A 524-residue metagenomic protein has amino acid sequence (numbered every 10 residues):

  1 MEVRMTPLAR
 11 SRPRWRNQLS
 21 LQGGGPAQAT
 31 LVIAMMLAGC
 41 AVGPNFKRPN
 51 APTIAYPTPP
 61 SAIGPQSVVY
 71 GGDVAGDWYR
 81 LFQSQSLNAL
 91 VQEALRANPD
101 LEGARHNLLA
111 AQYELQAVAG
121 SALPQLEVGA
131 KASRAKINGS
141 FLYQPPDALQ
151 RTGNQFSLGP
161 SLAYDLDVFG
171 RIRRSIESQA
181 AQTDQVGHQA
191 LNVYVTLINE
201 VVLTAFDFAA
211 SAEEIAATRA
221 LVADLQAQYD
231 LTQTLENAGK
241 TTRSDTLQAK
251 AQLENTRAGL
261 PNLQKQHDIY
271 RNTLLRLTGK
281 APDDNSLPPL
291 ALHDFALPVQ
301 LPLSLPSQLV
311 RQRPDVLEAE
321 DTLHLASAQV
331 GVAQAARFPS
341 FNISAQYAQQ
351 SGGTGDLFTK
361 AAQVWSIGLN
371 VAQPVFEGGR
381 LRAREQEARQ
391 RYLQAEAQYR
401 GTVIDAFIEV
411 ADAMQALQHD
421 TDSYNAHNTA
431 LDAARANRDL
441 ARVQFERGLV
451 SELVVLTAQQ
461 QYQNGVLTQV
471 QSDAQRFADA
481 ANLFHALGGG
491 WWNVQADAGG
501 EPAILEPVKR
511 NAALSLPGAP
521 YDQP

Functional and structural regions predicted by a protein language model:
M1-Q22: N-terminal secretory signal peptides that target proteins for export/translocation
E2-V3, P7, G25-R96, Y143 (+7 more regions): Terminal intrinsically disordered/low-complexity segments used for targeting and assembly
A41-E200, S340-A345, V364, V375-E385: Short flexible linkers and secondary-structure junctions
V91, S157-S161, A205, P306 (+2 more regions): Membrane-embedded beta-strand positions in outer-membrane beta-barrel channels/transporters
E102-G103, A119-G120, L166-Y194, S244 (+7 more regions): Sec/SRP-type N-terminal targeting helices
S133-I137, L277, A348-G352: Structural signature of outer-membrane beta-barrel domains
I137-F141, R243, G352-D356: Outer-membrane beta-barrel proteins
I172, H188-L305, A416, D420 (+5 more regions): Periplasmic alpha-helical coiled-coil/stalk elements that build and connect Gram-negative outer-membrane
